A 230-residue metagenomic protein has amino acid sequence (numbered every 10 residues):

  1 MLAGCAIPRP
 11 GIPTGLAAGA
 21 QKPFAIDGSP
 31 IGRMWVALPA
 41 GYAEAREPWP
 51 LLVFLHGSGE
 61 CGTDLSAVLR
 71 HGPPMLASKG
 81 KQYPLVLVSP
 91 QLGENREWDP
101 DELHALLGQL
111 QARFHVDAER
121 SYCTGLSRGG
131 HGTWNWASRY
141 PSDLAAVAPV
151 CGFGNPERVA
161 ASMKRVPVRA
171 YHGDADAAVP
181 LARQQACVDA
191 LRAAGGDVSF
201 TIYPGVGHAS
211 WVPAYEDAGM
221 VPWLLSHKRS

Functional and structural regions predicted by a protein language model:
G4-L51, D101, H131, W136 (+6 more regions): A domain-start/cap signature at the N-terminus of enzymes
A40-E47, N95-R128, R139-P141: Gly/Ser-rich "nucleophile elbow"/oxyanion-hole loop immediately N-terminal to the catalytic nucleophile in hydrolases
E47-P48, G62-A67, D99-D101, W136 (+4 more regions): Short, solvent-exposed loop/turn and secondary-structure capping segments
L51, L55-L106: Active-site machinery of serine-nucleophile hydrolases
Y83-L85, S162-V168: Short, proline-enriched alpha-helix->beta-strand connector loops that line the catalytic pocket of alpha/beta-hydrolase
Q111-R113, E119-K164: Primarily recognizes the serine-hydrolase "nucleophile elbow" in alpha/beta-hydrolase and SGNH/GDSL folds
P167-Y171, A177-S230: C-terminal catalytic histidine-bearing segment of alpha/beta-hydrolase fold enzymes
